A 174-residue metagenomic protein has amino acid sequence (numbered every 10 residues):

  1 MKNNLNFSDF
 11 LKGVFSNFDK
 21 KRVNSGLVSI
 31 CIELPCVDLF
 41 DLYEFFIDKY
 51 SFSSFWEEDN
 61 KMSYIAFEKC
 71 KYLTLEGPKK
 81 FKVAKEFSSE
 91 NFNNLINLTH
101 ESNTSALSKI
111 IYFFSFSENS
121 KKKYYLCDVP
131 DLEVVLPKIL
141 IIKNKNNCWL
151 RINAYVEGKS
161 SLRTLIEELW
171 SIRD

Functional and structural regions predicted by a protein language model:
M1-D174: Signature of the chorismate-utilizing enzyme
